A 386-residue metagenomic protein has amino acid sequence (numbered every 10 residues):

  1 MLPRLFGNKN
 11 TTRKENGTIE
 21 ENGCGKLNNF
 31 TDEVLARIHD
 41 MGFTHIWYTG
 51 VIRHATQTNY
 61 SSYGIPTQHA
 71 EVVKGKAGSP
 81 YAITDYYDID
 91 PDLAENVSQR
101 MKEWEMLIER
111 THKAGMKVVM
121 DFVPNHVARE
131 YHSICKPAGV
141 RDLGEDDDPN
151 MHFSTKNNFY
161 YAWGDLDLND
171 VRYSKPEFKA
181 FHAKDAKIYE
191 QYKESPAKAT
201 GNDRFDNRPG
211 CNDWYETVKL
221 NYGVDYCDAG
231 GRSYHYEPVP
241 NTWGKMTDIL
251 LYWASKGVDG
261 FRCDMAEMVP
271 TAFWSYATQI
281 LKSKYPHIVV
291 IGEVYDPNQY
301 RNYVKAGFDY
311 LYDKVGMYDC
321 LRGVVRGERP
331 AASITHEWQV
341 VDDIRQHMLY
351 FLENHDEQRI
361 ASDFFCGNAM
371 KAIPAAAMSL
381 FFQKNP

Functional and structural regions predicted by a protein language model:
M1, I38, Y48, Y86 (+7 more regions): Conserved, mostly hydrophobic/aromatic
M1, I46-Y48, V118-M120, F261 (+4 more regions): Hydrophobic faces of well-ordered beta-strands that scaffold small-molecule active sites in alpha/beta enzyme cores
M1-K117, N125-V127, H132-K136, V140-F153 (+4 more regions): N-terminal structural segment of carbohydrate-active enzymes
E20-G23, R262-M265, I360-A369: Active-site rim elements
G23-I38, H235-S255, A369-M378: Short, acidic/polar
I108, H126, C135-L143, N150-F181 (+2 more regions): Active-site-proximal helices and loops of the catalytic beta/alpha 8
W214-G244, L251, K256-D259: Glycine-rich phosphate-binding "P-loop"
Q339-P386: Active-site-proximal substrate-binding groove within the catalytic cores of carbohydrate-active enzymes
